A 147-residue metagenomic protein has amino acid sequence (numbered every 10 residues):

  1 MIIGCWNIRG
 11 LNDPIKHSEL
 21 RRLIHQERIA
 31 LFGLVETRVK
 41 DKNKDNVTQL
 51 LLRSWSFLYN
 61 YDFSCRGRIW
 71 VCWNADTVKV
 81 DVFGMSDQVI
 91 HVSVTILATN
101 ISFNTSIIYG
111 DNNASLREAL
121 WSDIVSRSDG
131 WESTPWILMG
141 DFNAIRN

Functional and structural regions predicted by a protein language model:
M1-S133, R146: Short phosphate/oxyanion-binding micro-motifs
A30, W136, D141: Conserved acidic residues
